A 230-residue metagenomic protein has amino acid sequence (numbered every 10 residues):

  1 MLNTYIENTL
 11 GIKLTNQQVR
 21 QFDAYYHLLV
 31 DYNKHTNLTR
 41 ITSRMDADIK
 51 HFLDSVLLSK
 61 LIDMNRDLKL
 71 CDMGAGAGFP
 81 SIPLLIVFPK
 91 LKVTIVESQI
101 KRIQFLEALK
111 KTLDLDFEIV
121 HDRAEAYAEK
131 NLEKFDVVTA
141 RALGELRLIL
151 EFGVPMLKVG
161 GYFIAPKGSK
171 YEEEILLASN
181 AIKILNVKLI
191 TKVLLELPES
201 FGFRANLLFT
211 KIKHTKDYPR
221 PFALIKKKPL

Functional and structural regions predicted by a protein language model:
M1-N65, C71, K101-D116: Class I SAM-dependent transferase core
N16, T42, I119-R123, T191-V193: Short loop/edge segments at beta-strand edges and connector loops that shape dinucleotide/nucleotide cofactor-binding
V56-A140, L150: Conserved SAM/SAH cofactor-binding pocket of Class I
F88, L157-V159: Helix-to-beta-strand junctions that scaffold the AdoMet/dcAdoMet cofactor pocket in Class I SAM-dependent enzymes
R102-Q104, Y171, I175: Short alpha-helix immediately C-terminal to the canonical SAM-binding loop
E145-F152: A short, conserved alpha-helix within the catalytic core of class I
G160-K170: Conserved beta-strand signature within the Rossmann-like core of class I S-adenosyl-L-methionine
L176-L230: SAM/dcSAM-binding transferase cores
